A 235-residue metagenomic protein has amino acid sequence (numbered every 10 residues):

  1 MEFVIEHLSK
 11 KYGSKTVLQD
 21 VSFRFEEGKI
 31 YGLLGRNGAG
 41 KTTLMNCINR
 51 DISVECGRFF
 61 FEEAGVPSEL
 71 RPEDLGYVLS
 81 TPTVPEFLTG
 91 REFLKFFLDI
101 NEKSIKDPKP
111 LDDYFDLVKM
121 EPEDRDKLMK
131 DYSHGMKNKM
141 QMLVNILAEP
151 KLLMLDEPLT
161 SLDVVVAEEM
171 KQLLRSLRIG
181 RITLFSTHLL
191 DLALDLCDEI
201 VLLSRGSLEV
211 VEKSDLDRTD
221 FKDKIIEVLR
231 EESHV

Functional and structural regions predicted by a protein language model:
F3-I5, L18, P72: Conserved structural motif at the start of ABC-family nucleotide-binding domains
L34-R36: The feature captures the beta-strand-to-loop junction immediately N-terminal to the Walker
N49: Helix-to-loop junction immediately C-terminal to a conserved catalytic motif
G57-E73, V210: Conserved ABC transporter NBD signature motif
L153-E157: Catalytic Walker B motif of ABC-type/P-loop ATPase nucleotide-binding domains
A167-I179: Helical segment within the ABC ATPase nucleotide-binding domain
S207-R230: Conserved beta-strand-loop-alpha-helix hinge in the C-terminal portion of ABC ATPase nucleotide-binding domains
